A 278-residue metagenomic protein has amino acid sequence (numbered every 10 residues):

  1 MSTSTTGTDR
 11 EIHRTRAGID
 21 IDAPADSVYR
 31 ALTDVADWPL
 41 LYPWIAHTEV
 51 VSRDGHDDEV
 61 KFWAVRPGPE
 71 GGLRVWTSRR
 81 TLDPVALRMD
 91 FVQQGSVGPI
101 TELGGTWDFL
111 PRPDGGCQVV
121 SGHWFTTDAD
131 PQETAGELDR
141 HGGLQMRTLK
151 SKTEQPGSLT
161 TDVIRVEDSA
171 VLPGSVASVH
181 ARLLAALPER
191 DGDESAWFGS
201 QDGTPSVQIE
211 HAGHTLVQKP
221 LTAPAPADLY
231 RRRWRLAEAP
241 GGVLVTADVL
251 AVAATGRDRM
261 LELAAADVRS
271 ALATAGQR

Functional and structural regions predicted by a protein language model:
M1-H56, A135, D139, G143-F198: Hydrophobic ligand-binding cavity/cleft-lining segments
S2-T5, R165-S169, P173-S178, L184-L250 (+1 more regions): Charge-rich (especially acidic), low-complexity segments
I12-G18, D57-E59, V75, G104 (+4 more regions): Intrinsic-disorder/low-complexity, polar/charged segments enriched in Ser/Thr/Lys/Arg/Asp/Glu/Gln
I21-A23, A64-G68, L82-P84, P111 (+4 more regions): Beta-strand elements of well-folded, non-transmembrane domains
Y42-E49, G68, G72-T77, L87-F109 (+3 more regions): A cross-kingdom feature marking solvent-exposed beta-strand/loop segments within repeated, beta-rich binding/scaffold
D54-F62, P84-V92, G192-F198, H211-K219: Short, hydrophobic/aromatic-rich segments at coil-to-beta transitions
V75-L82, G104-P111, T204-I209, Y230-E238: Hydrophobic/aromatic beta-strand elements that line small-molecule binding cavities or substrate pockets in beta-rich
Q118-V120, W124-R165, L250-R278: A conserved amphipathic terminal alpha-helix motif
